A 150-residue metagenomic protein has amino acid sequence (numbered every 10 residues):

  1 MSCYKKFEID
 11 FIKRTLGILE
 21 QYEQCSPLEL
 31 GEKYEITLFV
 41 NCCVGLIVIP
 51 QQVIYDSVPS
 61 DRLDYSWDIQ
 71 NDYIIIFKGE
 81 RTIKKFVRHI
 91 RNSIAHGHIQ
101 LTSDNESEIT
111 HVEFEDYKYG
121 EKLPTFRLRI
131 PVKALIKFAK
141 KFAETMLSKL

Functional and structural regions predicted by a protein language model:
M1-C25: Charged alpha-helical initiation segments
L28-R81, K141, T145: Short, contiguous, well-structured surface segments enriched in hydrophobic/aromatic residues
E35, T82-F86, A134: Short amphipathic alpha-helical segments
C42, F86, I90-S93, F138-K141 (+1 more regions): Amphipathic alpha-helical segments that form well-ordered structural scaffolds and often line/cohere around active
P50, E108-L150: Amphipathic, Lys/Arg-enriched alpha-helical patches that create a basic surface for binding polyanionic ligands
Q51-V58, H98, T102-N105, L150: Long, hydrophobic, amphipathic alpha-helical segments used as structural scaffolds
E80-S103: Histidine-centered, metal-coordinating catalytic motifs and their short helical/loop contexts
